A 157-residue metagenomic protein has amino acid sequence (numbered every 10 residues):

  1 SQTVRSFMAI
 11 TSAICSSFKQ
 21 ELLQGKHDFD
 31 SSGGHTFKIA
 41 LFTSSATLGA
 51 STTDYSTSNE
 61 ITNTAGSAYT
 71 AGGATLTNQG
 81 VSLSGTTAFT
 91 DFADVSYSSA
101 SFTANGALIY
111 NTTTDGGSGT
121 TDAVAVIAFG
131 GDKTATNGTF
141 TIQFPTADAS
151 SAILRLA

Functional and structural regions predicted by a protein language model:
V4-N105, T112-A157: Small cysteine-rich, disulfide-bonded extracellular modules of the LU/uPAR three-finger superfamily and closely related
